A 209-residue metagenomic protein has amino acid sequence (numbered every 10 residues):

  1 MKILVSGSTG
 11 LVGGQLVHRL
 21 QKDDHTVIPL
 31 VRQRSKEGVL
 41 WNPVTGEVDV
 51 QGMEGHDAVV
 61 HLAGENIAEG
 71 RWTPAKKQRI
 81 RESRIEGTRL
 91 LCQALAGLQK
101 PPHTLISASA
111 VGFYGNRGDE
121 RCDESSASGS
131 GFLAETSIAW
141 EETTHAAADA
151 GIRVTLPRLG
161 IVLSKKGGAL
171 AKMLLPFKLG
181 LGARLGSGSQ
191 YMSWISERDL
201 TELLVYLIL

Functional and structural regions predicted by a protein language model:
I3-D23: N-terminal Rossmann NAD(P)H-binding glycine-rich loop of SDR-like oxidoreductase domains
S35-K36, W41-L90: NAD(P)H-binding glycine-rich loop region in Rossmannoid oxidoreductase-like domains and their noncatalytic homologs
T88-G131: Conserved Rossmann-fold NAD(P)-dependent oxidoreductase catalytic core, especially the SDR/UDP-sugar
S109, E142-K165: Conserved beta-loop-beta element that borders a ligand/cofactor-binding pocket
S128-F132, R158-K166, S187-I195: Glycine-rich "substrate-gating" loop/helix at the edge of Rossmann-like oxidoreductase active sites
I138, A150-I152, L163-K172, Y206-L209: Glycine/proline-rich active-site loop of Rossmann-fold NAD(P)-dependent oxidoreductases
L174-G182, Q190-L209: Alpha-helical substrate-binding/gating segment
